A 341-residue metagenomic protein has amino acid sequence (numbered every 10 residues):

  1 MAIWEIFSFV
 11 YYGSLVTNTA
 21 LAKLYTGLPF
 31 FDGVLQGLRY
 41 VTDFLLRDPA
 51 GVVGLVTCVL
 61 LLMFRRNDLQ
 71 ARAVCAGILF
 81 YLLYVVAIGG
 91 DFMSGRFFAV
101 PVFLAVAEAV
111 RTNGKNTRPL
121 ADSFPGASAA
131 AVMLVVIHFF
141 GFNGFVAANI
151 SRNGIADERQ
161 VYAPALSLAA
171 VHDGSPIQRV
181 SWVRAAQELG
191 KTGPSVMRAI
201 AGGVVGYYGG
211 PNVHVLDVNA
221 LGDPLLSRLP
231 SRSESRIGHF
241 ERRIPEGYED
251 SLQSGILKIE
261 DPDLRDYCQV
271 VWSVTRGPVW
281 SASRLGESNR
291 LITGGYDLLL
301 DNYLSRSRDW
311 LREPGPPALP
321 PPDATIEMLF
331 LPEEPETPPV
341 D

Functional and structural regions predicted by a protein language model:
M1-D341: Membrane-proximal envelope and lipid/glycan-remodeling enzymes
